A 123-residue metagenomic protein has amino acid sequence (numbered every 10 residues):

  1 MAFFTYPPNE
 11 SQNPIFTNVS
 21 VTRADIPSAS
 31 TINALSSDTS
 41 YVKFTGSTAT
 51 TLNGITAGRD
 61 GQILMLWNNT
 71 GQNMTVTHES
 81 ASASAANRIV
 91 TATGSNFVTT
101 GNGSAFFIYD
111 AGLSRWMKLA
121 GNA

Functional and structural regions predicted by a protein language model:
M1-Y6, S95-F97: Parallel beta-helix/beta-solenoid repeats that form elongated, surface-exposed shafts/blades used for receptor binding
F4-A24: Low-complexity, small-hydrophobic/phenylalanine-enriched stretches that adopt extended beta/coil conformations used
N9, N18, S28, A34 (+1 more regions): Intrinsically disordered, low-complexity segments
Q12-V19, T39-V42, Q62: Short Gly/Ser/Thr-biased coil->beta-strand turn/linker motifs that build repetitive extracellular beta-solenoid/fiber
V19-T31, T100-S104: Solvent-exposed, conformationally flexible loop/turn segments
I26-T45: N-terminal beta-hairpin/loop module of FHA
K43-A123: Acidic, glycine/polar-enriched metal-coordinating patches/loops that mediate binding to polyanionic ligands
